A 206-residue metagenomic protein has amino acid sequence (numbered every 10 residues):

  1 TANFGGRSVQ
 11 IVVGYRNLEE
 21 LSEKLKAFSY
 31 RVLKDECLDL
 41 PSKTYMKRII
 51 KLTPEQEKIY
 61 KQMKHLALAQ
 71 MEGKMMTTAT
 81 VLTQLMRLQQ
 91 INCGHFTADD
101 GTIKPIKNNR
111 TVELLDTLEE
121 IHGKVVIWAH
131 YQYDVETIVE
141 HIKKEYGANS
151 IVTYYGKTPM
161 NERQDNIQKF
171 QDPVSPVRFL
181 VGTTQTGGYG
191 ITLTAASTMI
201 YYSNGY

Functional and structural regions predicted by a protein language model:
T1-G123: Inter-lobe coupling linker of SF2 helicases/translocases
Y15-S22, W128-H130, G182-T184, Y202-N204: Short His-Asn-centered micro-motif
K43-Y45, G147-S150, A195-T198: Short glycine-/polar-rich loops that comprise or flank the Walker A/P-loop and associated switch/sensor motifs
I59, D134-H141, T192: Phosphate- and divalent-cation-binding pockets in alpha/beta enzyme and binding domains that engage nucleotide-derived
Q89-N92, A129, Y155, S203: Short beta-strand/turn micro-motifs composed of small residues that flank or help shape donor/cofactor-binding pockets
K107, H130-Y133: Helix N-cap/beta->alpha junction signal
V126-W128, E136-V139, K143-G187: Conserved helicase ATPase core of P-loop NTP-dependent helicases/translocases
Q185-Y206: Conserved RecA-like helicase motor core of SF1/SF2 enzymes
